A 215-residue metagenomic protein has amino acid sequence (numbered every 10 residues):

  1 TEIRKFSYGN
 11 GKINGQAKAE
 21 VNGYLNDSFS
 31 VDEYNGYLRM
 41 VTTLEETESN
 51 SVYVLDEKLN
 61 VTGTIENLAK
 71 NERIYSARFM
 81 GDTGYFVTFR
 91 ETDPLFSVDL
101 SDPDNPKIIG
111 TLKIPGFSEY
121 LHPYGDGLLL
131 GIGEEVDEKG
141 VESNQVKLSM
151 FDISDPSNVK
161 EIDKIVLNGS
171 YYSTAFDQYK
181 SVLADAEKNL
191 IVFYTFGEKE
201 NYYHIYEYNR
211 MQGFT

Functional and structural regions predicted by a protein language model:
T1-T215: Beta-sheet-rich non-transmembrane sensory/scaffold domains
